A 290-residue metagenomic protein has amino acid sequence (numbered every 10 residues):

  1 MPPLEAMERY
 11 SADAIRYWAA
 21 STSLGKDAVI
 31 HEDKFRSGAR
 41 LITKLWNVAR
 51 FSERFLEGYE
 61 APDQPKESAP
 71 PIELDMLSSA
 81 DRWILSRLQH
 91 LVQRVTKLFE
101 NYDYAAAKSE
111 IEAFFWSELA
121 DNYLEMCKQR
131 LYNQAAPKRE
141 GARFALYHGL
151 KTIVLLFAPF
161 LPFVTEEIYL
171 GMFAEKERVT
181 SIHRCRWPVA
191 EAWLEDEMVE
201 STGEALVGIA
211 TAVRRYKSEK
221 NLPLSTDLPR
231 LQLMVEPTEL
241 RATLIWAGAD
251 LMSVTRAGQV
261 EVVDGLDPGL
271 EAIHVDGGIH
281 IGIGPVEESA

Functional and structural regions predicted by a protein language model:
M1-K26: Alpha-helical recognition segments enriched in aromatics with Gly/Pro capping that present substrate-recognition
M1-P2, V29-A290: Feature 926 captures the class I aminoacyl-tRNA synthetase adenylation module centered on the KMSKS loop
